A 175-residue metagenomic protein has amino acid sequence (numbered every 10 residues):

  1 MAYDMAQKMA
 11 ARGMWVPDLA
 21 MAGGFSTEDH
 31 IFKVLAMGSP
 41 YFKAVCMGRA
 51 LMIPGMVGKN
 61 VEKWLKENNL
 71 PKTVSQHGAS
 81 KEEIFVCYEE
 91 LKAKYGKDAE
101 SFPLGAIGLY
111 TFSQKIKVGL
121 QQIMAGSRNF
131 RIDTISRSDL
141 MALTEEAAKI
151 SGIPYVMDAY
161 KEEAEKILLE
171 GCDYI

Functional and structural regions predicted by a protein language model:
M1-F85: Glycine-rich phosphate/ribose-binding loops and adjacent secondary-structure elements that form binding surfaces
I53, S80-I175: C-terminal extensions of enzymes
